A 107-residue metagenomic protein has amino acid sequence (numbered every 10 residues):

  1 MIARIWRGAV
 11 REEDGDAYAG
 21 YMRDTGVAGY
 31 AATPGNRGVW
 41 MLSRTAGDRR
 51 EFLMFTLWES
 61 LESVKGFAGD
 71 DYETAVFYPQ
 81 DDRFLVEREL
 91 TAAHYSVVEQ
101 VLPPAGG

Functional and structural regions predicted by a protein language model:
I2, W40-R50, V76-G107: Glycine-rich beta-strand-turn "strand-cap" elements at beta-sheet edges
I2-G8, L53: Active-site-flanking beta-strand signature of metal-NTP-handling nucleotidyl enzymes and homologous cyclase-like
A9, L42, F55-L57: Short hydrophobic/aromatic beta-strand micro-patches that form the beta-sheet surface supporting nucleotide- or nucleic
A9-M22: Short, surface-exposed ligand-recognition loops at beta-strand->loop->(often short) alpha-helix junctions that present
E12, S60, S96-E99: Non-catalytic surface loops within mature trypsin-like serine protease
D16-Y18, R49, V64-G66, L102-P104: Short acidic, gly/pro-rich beta-turn/loop elements at beta-sheet edges and active-site/ligand-binding grooves
Y21-N36, L57-A93: An amphipathic, aromatic/His-enriched active-site/gating alpha helix that lines ligand/cofactor pockets
V27-L53: Short, glycine- and small/hydrophobic-rich beta-strand elements in well-ordered beta-sheets
